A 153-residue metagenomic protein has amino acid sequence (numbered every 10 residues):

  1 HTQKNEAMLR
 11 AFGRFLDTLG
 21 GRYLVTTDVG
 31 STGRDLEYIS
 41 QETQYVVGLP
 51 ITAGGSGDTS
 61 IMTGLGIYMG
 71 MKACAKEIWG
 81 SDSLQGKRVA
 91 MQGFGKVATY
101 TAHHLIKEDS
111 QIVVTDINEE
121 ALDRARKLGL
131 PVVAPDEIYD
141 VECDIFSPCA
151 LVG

Functional and structural regions predicted by a protein language model:
H1-A53: N-terminal ligand-binding/catalytic initiation module
L9, L16-L19, L24, L36 (+7 more regions): Generic detector of leucine side chains in alpha-helical contexts
T32, Y139, G153: Short acidic loop-to-helix transition motifs that present clustered carboxylates
Q44, K72, L151: Residue-level marker of positions within ordered structural domains that often coincide with functionally constrained
D58-S147: Glycine-rich phosphate/diphosphate-binding loop of Rossmann-like nucleotide-binding domains
S147-G153: A general structural motif
